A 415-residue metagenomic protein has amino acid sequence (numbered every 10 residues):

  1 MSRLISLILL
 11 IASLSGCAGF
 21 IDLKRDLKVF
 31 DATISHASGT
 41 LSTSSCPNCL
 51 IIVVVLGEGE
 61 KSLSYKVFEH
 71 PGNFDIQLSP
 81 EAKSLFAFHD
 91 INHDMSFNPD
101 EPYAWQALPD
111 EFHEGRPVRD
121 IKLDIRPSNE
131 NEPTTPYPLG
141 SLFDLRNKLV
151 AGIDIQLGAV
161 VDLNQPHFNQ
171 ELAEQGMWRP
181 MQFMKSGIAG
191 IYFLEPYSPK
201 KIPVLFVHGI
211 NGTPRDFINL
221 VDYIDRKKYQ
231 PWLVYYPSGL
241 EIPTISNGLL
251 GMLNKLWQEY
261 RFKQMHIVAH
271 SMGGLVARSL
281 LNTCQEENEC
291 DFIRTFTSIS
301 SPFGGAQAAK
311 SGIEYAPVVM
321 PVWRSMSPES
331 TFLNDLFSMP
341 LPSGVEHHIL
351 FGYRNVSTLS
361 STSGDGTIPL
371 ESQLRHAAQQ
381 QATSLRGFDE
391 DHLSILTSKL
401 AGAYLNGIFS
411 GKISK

Functional and structural regions predicted by a protein language model:
M1-L4: Positively charged n-region of N-terminal signal peptides that target proteins for export
S6-S15: Bacterial N-terminal signal peptides
C17-F20, A32-N73, Q77-P80, F86-V204 (+3 more regions): Flexible, membrane-associating and regulatory peripheral segments of lipid-active enzymes
P199-Q264: Active-site catalytic motif of lipid deacylating hydrolases and related acyltransferases
P203-F206, W232-V234, H266-I267, T295-I299 (+1 more regions): Structural recognition of the beta-strand scaffold that forms the well-ordered cores of secreted hydrolase catalytic
N219, R278-T283: Active-site signature of alpha/beta-hydrolase-fold catalytic machinery across serine- and Asp/Cys-nucleophile hydrolases
V268-A269, G273-A277, S300: Gly/Ala-rich beta-loop-alpha elbow adjacent to hydrolase catalytic centers
N282-K415: Helical cap/lid subdomain of alpha/beta-hydrolase-fold lipid enzymes that gates access to the catalytic pocket
